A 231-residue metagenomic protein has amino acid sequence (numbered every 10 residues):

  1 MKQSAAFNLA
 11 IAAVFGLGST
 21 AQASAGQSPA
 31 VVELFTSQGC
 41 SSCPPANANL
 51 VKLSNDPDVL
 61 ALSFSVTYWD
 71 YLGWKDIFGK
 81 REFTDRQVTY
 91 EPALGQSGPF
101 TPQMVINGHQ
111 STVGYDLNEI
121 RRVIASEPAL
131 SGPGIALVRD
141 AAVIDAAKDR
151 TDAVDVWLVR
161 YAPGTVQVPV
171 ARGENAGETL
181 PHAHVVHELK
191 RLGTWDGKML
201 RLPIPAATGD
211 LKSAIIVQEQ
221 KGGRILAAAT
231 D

Functional and structural regions predicted by a protein language model:
M1-A5: Positively charged n-region of N-terminal signal peptides that target proteins for export
F7, Q27, L72-G73: N-terminal, active-site-proximal structural segment of metallo-dependent hydrolase catalytic domains
N8-G18: Bacterial N-terminal signal peptides
S19-A25: Sec/Tat signal peptide C-region and signal peptidase I cleavage site
A25-F64: Local sequence-structure signature of Cys/Sec-based thiol-disulfide redox active-site neighborhoods
S37-S41, V66-Y71, Q110-V113: Solvent-exposed loop/turn segments at secondary-structure junctions within structured extracellular/periplasmic domains
D58-T84, G98: Thiol-based oxidoreductase modules, predominantly thioredoxin-like and allied folds used for disulfide exchange
I77-S97, Q103, H109-D231: Short, conserved sequence motifs used for protein processing/export or organelle targeting and for catalysis
